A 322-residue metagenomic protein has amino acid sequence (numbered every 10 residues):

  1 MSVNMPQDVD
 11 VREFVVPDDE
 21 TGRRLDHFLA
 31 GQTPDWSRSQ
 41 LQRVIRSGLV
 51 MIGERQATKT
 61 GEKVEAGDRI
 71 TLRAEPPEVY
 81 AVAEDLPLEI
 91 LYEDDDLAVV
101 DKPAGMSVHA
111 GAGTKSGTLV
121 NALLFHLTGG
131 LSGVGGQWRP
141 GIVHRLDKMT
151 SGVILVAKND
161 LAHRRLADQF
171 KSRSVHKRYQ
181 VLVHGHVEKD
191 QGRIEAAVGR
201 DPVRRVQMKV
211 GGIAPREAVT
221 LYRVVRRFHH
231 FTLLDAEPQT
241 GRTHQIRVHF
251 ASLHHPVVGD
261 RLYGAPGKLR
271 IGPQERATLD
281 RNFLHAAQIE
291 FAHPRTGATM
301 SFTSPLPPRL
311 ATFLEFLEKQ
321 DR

Functional and structural regions predicted by a protein language model:
M1-P202, F283, L306-E318: RNA pseudouridine synthases
M1-Q40, V203, G212-I213, V219 (+3 more regions): Pseudouridine synthases involved in rRNA/tRNA modification
E54-Q56, H229, L234-A236: Short histidine-centered loop motifs in beta-beta connectors
I90, V183, L221-V224, V257: Conserved hydrophobic positions within beta-strands
L91-Y92, G199, R223-R226, E237: Well-ordered beta-strand positions
L166, R242-F250: Short beta-strand segments enriched for Tyr within beta-sheet-rich domains, predominantly fibronectin type III
